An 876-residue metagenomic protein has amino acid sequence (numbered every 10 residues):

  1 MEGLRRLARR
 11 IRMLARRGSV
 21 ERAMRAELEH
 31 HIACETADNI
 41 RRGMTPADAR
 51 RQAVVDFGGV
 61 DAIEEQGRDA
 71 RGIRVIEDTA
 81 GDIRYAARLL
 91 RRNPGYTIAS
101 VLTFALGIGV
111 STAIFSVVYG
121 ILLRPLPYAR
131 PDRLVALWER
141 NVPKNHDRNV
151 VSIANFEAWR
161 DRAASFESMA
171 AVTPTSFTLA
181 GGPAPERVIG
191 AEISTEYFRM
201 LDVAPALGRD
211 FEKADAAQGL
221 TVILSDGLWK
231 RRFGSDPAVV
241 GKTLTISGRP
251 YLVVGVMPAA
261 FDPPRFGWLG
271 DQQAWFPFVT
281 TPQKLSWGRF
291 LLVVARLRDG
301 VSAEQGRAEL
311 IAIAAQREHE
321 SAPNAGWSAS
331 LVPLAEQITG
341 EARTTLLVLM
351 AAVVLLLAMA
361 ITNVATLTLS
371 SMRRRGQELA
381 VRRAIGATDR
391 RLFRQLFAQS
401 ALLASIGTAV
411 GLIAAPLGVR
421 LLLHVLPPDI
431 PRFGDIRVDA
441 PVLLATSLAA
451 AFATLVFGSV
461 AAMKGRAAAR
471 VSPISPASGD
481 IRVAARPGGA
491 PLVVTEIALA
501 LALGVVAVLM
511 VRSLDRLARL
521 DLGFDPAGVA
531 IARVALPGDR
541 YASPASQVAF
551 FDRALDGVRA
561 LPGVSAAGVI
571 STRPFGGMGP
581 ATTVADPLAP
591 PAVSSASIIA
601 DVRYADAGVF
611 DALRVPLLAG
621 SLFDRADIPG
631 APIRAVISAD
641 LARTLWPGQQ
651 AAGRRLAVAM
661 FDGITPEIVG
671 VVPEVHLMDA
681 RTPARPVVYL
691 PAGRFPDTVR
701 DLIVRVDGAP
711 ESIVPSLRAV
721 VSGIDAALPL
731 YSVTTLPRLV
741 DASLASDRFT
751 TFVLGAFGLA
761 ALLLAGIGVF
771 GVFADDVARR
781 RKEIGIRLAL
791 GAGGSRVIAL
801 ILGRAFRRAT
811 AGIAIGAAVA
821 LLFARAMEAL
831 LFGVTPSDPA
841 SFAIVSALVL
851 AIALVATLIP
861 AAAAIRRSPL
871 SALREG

Functional and structural regions predicted by a protein language model:
M1-L102, R296-R298, A315, H319 (+5 more regions): Negatively charged linear elements and acidic catalytic determinants
R5, S176, R187-K213, L220-L347 (+5 more regions): Mid-to-C-terminal secondary-structure elements that act as membrane-proximal/extracytoplasmic interface segments
A53-A99, Y128, A184-P185, A216 (+11 more regions): Membrane-helix entry/capping segments
G67-I98, L334-T339, L367-R394, A398 (+2 more regions): Alpha-helical transmembrane segments of integral membrane proteins
G95-I121, P125, M359-T362, A404-T408 (+3 more regions): Short, strongly hydrophobic transmembrane alpha-helices
L106-R133, L369, G418-P428, L499-G528 (+5 more regions): Alpha-helical transmembrane segments
V117, A365, A401-R470, R512 (+1 more regions): Small-residue-rich transmembrane alpha-helices
A360-A404, I767-A809, I813, A826 (+2 more regions): Interfacial "coupling" helices/loops that link adjacent transmembrane helices in transporter permeases
